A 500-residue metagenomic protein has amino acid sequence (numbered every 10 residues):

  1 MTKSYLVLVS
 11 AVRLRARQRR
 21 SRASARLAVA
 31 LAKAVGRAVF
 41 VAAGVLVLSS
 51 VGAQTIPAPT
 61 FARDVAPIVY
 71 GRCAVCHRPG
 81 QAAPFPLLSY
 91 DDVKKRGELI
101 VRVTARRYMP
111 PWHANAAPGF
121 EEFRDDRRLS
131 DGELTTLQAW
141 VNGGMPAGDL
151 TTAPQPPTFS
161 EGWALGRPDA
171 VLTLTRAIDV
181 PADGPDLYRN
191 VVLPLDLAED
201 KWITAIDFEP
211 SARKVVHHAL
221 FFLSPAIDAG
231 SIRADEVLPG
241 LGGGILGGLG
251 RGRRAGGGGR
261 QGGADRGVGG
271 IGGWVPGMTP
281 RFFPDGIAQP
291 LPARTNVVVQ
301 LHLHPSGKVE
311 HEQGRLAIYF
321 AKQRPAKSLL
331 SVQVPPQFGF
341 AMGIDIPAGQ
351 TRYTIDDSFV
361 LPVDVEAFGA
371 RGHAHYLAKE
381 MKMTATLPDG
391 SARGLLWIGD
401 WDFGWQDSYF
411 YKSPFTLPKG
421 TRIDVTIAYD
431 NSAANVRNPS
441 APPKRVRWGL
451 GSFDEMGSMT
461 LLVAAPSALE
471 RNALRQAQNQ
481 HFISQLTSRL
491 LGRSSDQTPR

Functional and structural regions predicted by a protein language model:
M1-S4, R37: Positively charged n-region of N-terminal signal peptides that target proteins for export
S4, S10, S21-S24, S49-S50: Serine residues within intrinsically disordered or low-complexity segments
S10-R19, R26-A28, K33-V35: Short Gly/Ser/Thr- and charged-rich N-terminal loops/segments that act as flexible capping/hinge elements
A32-S50: Bacterial N-terminal signal peptides
V51-D196, E209, R294-L301, P305-E310: Aromatic- and Gly/Pro-enriched helix-to-coil junctions and flexible linker segments
D131, Q138-W163, A177-P181, A229 (+3 more regions): Activation corresponds to long, low-complexity, non-globular regions
L165-L469, F482: His-enriched metal-coordination microenvironments in redox/metal-binding proteins
